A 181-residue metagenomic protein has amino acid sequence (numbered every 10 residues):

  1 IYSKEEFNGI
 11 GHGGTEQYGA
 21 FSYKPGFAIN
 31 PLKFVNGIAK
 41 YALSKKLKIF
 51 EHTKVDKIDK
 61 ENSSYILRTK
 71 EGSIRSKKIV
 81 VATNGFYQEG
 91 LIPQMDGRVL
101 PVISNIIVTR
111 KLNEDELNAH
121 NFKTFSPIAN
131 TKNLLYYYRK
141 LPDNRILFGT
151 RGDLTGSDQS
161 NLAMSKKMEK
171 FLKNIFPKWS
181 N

Functional and structural regions predicted by a protein language model:
I1-E5: Dinucleotide-binding Rossmann-like beta1-alpha1 core, especially the glycine-rich loop that anchors the ADP
E6-T15: Flexible hinge/switch segments at interdomain interfaces of large molecular machines
G14-G19, L147-G149: A short alpha-helix capping/helix-coil boundary motif
Y18-K77: Helical element adjacent to the flavin cofactor pocket in flavoenzyme catalytic cores
V55-K57, S63-L67, G72-D115, A119-N181: Active-site substrate-recognition segment that forms the wall of the catalytic cavity or substrate channel
